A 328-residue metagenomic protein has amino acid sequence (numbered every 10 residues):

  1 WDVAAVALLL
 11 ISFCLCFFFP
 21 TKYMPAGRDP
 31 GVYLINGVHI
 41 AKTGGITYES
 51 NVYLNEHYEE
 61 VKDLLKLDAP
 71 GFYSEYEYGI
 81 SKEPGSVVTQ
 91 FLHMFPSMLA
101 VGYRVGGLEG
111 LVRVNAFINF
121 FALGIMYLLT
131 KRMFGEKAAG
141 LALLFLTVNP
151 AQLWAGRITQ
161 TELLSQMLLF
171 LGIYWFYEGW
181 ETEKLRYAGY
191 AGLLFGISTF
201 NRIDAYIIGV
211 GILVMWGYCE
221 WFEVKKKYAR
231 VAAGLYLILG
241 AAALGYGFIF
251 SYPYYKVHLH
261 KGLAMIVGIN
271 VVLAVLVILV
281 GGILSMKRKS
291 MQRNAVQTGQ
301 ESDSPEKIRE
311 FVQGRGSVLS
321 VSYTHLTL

Functional and structural regions predicted by a protein language model:
W1-C16, A274-Y323: Start-transfer (signal-anchor) and selected internal transmembrane alpha helices of multi-pass inner/ER membrane
K42-Y103: Interfacial juxtamembrane loops and adjacent helix segments that form the catalytic/substrate-binding surfaces
G110-M133, L171, W175: Transmembrane-helix motifs of polytopic, lipid-linked glycan transferases
F134, G172-A188, E220-K225: Membrane-interface transmembrane helices that cradle and orient dolichyl/undecaprenyl
A142-T147, Y174, F195-T199: Short helix- or helix-capping micro-motifs that position conserved polar/aromatic residues at function-defining sites
A151-S165, I203: Short acidic/glycine- and proline-prone juxtamembrane loop motifs at membrane-interface regions of multi-pass membrane
Q166-M167, G189-G192, D204-C219: Transmembrane-embedded, aromatic-rich helix segments that form part of the hydrophobic channel/pocket engaging
T324-L328: Conserved small/polar residues in nucleotide/adenosyl-binding loops
